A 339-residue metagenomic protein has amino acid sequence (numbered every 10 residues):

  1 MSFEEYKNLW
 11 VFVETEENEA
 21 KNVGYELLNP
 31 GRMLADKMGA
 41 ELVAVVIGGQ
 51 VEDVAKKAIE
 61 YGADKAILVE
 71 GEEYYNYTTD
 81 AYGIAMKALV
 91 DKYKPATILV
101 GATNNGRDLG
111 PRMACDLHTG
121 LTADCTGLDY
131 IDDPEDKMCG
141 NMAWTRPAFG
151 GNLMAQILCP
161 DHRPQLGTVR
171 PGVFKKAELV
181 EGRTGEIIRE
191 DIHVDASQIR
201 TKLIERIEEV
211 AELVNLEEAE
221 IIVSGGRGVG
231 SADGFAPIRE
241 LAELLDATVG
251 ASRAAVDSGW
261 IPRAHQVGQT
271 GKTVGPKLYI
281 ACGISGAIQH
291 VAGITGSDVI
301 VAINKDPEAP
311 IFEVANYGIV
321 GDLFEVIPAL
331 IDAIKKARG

Functional and structural regions predicted by a protein language model:
M1-G339: N-terminal glycine-rich FAD/FM-binding segment characteristic of electron-transfer flavoproteins
